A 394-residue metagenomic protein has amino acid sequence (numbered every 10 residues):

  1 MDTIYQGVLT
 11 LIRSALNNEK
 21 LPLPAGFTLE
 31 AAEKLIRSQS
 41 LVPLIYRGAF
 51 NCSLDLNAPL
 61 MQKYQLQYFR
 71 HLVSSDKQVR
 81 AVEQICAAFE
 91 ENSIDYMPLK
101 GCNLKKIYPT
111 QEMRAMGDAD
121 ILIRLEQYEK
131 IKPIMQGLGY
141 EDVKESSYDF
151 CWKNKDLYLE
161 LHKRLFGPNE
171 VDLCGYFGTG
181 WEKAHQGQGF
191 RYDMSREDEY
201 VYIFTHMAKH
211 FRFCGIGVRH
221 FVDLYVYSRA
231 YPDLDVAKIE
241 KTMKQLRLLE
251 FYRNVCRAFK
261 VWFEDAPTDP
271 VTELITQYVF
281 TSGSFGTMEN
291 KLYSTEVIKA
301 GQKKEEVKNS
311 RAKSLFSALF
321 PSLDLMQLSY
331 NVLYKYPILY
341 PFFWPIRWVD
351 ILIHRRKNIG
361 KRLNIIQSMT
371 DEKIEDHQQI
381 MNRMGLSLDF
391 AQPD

Functional and structural regions predicted by a protein language model:
M1-G117, I123-D394: Conserved NTP-donor binding/palm subdomain of two-metal-ion nucleotidyltransferases/polymerases, i.e., the charged
